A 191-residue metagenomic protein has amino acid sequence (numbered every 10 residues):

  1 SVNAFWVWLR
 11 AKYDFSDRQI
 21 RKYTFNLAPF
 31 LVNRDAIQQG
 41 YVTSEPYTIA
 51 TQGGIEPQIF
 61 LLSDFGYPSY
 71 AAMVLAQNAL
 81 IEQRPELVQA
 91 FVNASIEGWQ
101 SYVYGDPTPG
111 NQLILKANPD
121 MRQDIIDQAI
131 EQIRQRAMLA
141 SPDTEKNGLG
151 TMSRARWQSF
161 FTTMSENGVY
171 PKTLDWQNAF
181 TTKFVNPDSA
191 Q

Functional and structural regions predicted by a protein language model:
V2-Q19, P29, P46-G54: Ligand-binding cleft/hinge of the Venus flytrap
D14-F15, G54-I55, M121, V169-Y170: Helix N-cap/coil-helix junction residues
D17-R18, A36-I37, T151: Residue-level marker of alpha-helix boundaries and capping positions
F25-M121: Pocket-lining segment of extracytoplasmic ligand-binding domains
S63-D64, D127-R134, D175-N186: Short linear loop/turn motifs
E82-N167: Secondary-structure end/capping motifs
R154-Q191: Conserved C-terminal helix/tail region of periplasmic/extracytoplasmic solute-binding proteins
